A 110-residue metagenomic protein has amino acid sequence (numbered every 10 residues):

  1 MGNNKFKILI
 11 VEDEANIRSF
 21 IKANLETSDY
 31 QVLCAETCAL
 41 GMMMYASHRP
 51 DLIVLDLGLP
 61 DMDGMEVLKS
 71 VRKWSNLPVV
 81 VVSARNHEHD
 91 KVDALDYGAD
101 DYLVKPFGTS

Functional and structural regions predicted by a protein language model:
M1-S110: N-terminal/domain-start alpha-helical segments
